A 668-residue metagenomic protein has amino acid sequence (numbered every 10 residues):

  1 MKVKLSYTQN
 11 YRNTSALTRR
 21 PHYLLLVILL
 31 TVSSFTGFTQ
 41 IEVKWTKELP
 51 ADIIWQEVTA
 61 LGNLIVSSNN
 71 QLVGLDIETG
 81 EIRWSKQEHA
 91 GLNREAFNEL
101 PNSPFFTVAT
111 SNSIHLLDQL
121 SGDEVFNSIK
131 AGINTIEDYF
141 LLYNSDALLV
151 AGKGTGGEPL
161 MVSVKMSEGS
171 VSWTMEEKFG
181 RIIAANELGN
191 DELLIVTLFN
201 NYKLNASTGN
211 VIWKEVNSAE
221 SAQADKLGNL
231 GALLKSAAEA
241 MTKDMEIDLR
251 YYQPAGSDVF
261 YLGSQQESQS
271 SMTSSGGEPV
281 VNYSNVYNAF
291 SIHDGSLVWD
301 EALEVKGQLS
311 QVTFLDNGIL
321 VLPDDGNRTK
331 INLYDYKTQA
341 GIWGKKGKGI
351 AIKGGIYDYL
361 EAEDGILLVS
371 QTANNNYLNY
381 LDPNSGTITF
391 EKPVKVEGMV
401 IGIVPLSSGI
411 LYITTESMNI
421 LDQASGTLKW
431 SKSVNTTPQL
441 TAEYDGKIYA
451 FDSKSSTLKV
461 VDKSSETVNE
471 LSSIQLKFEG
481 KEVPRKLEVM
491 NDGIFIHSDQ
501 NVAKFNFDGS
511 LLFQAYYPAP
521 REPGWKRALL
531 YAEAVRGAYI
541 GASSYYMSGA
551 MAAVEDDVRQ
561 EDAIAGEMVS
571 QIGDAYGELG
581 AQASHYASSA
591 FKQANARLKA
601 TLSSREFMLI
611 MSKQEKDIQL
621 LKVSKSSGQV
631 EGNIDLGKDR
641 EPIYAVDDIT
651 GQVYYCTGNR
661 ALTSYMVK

Functional and structural regions predicted by a protein language model:
V3-L25: Bacterial N-terminal signal peptides that target proteins for export
Y7, F38-K668: Secretory-pathway ectodomains
T18, T36-T39: Extreme N-terminus of proteins, especially the signal/transit-peptide cleavage junction and the first residues
Y23-S34: Bacterial N-terminal signal peptides
